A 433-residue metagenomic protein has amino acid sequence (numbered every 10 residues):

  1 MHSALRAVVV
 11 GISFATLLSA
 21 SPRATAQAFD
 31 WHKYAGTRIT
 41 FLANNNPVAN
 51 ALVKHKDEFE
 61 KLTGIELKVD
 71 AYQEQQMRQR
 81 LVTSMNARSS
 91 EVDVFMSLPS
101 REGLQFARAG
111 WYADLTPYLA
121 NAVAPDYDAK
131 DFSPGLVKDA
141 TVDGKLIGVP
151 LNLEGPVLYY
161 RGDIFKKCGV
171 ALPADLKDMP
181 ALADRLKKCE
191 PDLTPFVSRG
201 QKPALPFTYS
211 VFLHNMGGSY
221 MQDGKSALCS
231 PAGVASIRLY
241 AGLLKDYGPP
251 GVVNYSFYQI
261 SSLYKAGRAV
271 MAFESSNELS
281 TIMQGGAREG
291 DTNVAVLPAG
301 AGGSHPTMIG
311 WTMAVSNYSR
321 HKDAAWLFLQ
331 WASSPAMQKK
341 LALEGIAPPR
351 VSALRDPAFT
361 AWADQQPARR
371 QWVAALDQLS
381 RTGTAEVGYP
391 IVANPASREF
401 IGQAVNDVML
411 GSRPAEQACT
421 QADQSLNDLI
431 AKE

Functional and structural regions predicted by a protein language model:
Q27-K33, S100-G155, T208, D291-A295 (+2 more regions): Hinge/lid segment of periplasmic solute-binding proteins
A28-D30, N46-E66, I401, C419: Short, polar/charged alpha-helical segment
W31-Y34, R38, E66-L67, K166 (+1 more regions): Conserved C-terminal helix/tail region of periplasmic/extracytoplasmic solute-binding proteins
K33, N277-E289, G300-F400: C-terminal lobe and pocket-closing loops of periplasmic/extracytoplasmic Venus-flytrap solute-binding proteins
A35-N46, I65-D70, D93-V94, T194 (+1 more regions): Short, well-ordered beta-strand elements
K54-D131, K167-A174, L263, G267-M271 (+2 more regions): Extracytoplasmic "Venus flytrap"/periplasmic binding protein-like
D139-L151, P156, P180-S226, A269: Extracytoplasmic/periplasmic solute-binding protein
A183-R185, G224-V253, L297: Glycine-centered hinge/linker elements that transmit conformational signals in sensory and ligand-binding systems
